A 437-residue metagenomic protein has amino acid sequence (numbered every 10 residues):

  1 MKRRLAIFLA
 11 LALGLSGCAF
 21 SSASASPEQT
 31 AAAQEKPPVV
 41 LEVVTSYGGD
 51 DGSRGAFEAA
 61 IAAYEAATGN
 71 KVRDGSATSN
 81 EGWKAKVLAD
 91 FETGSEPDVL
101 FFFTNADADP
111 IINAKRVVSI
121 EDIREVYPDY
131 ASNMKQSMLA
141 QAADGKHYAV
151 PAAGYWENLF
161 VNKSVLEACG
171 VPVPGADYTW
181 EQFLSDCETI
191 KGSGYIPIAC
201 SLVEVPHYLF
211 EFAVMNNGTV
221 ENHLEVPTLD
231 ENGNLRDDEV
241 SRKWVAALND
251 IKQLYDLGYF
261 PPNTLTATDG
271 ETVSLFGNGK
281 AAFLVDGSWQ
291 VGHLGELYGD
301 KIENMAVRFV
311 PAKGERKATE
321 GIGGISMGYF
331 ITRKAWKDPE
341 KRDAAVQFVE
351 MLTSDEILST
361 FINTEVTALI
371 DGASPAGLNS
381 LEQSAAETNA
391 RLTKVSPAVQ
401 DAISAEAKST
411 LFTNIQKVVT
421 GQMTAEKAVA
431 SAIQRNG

Functional and structural regions predicted by a protein language model:
R4-A10, C18-D109, A114, E125-Y127 (+4 more regions): Conserved N-terminal structural module of periplasmic/extracytoplasmic solute-binding proteins
A33-E35, F103-N158, L184, E211-M215 (+2 more regions): Hinge/lid segment of periplasmic solute-binding proteins
P37-V39, T45, A62, A66-A67 (+4 more regions): Extracytoplasmic/periplasmic substrate-recognition and gating elements
P97-D98, D129-L166, I196, R316-I322 (+1 more regions): A structural signal for short loop-to-beta-strand junctions that line the ligand-binding cleft of periplasmic/secreted
E121-N133, G175-A176, G218-A246, E296-D300 (+2 more regions): Short, solvent-exposed loop/beta-turn-alpha elements that line the ligand-binding surface or hinge of extracytoplasmic
A142, G323, N363-A373, Q383-G437: C-terminal capping/gating helix-and-loop segments adjacent to ligand/active sites or protein-protein/ligand interfaces
D144-A152, E157, Q182-R236, A281: Extracytoplasmic/periplasmic solute-binding protein
S185-T189, L229-L265: Glycine-centered hinge/linker elements that transmit conformational signals in sensory and ligand-binding systems
